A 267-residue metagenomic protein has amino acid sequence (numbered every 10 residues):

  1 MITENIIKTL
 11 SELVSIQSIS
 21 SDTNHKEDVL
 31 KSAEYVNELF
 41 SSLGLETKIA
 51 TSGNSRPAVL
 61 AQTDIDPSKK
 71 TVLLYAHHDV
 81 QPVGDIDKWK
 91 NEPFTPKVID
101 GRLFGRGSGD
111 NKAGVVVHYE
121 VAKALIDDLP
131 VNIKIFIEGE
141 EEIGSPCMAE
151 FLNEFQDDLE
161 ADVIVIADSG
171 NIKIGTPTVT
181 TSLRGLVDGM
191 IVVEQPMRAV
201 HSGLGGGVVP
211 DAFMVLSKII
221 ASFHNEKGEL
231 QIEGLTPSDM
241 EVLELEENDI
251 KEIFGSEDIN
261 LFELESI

Functional and structural regions predicted by a protein language model:
M1-I86: N-terminal helical capping/dimerization or prosegment-like subdomains of hydrolases acting on amide or phosphate bonds
S11, N37, V116-Y119, K123 (+2 more regions): Predominant activation on well-ordered alpha-helical scaffold segments within soluble catalytic domains
S15, S41, D127, Q156-D157 (+3 more regions): Generic secondary-structure signature for well-ordered alpha-helical cores
K69-I137: Active-site metal-coordination/substrate-binding segment of hydrolases, especially metallo-dependent peptidases
F104-G105, M197-G203: Short small-residue beta-strand/loop micro-motif enriched in glycine and branched aliphatics
G107-S182: Acidic/histidine-rich catalytic neighborhood of metal-dependent amide-processing enzymes
T178-E194: Flexible glycine/proline-rich, aromatic-decorated loop/lid segments
S202-I267: Acidic-enriched catalytic cores of C-N bond-cleaving enzymes acting on peptides and small amides
